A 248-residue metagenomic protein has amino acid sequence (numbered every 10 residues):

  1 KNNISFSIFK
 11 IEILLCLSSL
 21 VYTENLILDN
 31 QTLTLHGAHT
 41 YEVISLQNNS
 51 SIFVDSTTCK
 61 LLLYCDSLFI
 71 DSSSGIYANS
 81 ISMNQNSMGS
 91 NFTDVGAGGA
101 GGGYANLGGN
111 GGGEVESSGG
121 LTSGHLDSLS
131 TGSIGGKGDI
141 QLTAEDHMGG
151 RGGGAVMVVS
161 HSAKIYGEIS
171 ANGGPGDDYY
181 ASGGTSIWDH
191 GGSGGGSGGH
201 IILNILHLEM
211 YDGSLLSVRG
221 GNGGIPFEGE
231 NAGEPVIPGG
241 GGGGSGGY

Functional and structural regions predicted by a protein language model:
K1-I13: Bacterial N-terminal signal peptides that target proteins for export
I4-S7, H39, S51, S90: Short non-domain terminal segments
L14, L26, G37, V54 (+2 more regions): Sterically constrained small-residue positions within well-ordered secondary structures of folded domains
V21-T23: Boundary at the C-terminal end of the N-terminal hydrophobic targeting segment
N25-L26, A163: Sensor of tandemly repeated, compositionally biased sequence architecture
L26-C59: Beta-strand repeat architectures
T57-K60, D66-Y248: Glycine-centric low-complexity/flexibility signal
